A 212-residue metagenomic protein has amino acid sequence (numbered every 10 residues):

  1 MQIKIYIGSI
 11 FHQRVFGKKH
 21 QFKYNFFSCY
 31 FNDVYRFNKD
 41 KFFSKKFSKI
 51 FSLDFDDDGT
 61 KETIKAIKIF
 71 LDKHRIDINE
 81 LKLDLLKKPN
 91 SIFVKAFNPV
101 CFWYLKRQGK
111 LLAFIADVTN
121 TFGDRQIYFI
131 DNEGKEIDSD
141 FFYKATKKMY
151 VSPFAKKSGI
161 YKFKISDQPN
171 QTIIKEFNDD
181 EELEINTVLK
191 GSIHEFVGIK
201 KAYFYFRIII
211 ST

Functional and structural regions predicted by a protein language model:
M1-T212: Mature, function-bearing regions of proteins
